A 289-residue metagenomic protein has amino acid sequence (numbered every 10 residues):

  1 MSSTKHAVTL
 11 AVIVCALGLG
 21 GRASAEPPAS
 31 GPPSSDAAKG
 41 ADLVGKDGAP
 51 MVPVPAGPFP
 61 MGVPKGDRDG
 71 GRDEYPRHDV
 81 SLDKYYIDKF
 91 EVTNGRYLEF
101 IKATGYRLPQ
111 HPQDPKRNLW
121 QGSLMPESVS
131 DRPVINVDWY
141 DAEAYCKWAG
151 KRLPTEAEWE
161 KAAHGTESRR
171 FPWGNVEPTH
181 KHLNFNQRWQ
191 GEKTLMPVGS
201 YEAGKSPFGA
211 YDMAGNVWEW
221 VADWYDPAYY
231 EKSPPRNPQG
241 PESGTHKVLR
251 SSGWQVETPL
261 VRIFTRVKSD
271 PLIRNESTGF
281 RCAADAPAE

Functional and structural regions predicted by a protein language model:
M1-T9: Bacterial N-terminal signal peptides that target proteins for export
L10-G18: Bacterial N-terminal signal peptides
A23-A25: Boundary at the C-terminal end of the N-terminal hydrophobic targeting segment
P27-V44: N-terminal pre-domain segments of enzymes
D42-D114, V137-Y140, A214-G215, A286: A short glycine-rich, aromatic-capped structural motif
V52, D79, R170, E219 (+1 more regions): Residues embedded in well-ordered beta-strands
P60, P64-D69, R107, P112-V267 (+1 more regions): Functional-site microenvironments in short loops/helix caps that host divalent-cation chemistry
N275-E289: Short, structured beta-strand segments at or near domain termini in extracellular proteins/domains
